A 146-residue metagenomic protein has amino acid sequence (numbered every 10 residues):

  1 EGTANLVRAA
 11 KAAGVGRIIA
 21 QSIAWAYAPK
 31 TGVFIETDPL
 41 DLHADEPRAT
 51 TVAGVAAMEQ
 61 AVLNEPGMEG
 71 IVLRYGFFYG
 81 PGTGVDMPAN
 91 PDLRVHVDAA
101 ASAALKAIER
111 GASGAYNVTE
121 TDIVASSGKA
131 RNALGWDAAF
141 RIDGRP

Functional and structural regions predicted by a protein language model:
T3-E46: Conserved Rossmann-fold NAD(P)-dependent oxidoreductase catalytic core, especially the SDR/UDP-sugar
R8, P29, H43-I71: Active-site Tyr-X1-5-Lys
I19-I23, R74-G76, T119: Active-site beta-alpha turn of Rossmann-fold NAD(P)-dependent dehydrogenases/reductases
A26-T31, H43, M68-N90: Flexible, glycine-rich beta-alpha linker
G70, A107-G128: Core catalytic loop region at the nicotinamide-binding pocket of NAD(P)H-dependent oxidoreductases
F78-G82, N90-Y116: Alpha-helical substrate-binding/gating segment
A100-A104, V118, A130, R145-P146: Non-catalytic, hydrophobic alpha-helical segments
E109, V124-P146: C-terminal amphipathic/interface module of NAD(P)-dependent oxidoreductases and related NAD-binding regulators
